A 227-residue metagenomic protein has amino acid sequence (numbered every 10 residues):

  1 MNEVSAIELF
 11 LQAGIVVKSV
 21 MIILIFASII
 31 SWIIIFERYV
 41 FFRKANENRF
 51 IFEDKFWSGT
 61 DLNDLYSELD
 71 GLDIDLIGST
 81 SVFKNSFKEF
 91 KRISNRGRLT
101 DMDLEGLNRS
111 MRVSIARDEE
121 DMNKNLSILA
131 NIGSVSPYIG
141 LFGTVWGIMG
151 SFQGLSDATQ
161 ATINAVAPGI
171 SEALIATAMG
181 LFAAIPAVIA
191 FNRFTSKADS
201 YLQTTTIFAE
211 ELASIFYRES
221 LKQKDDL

Functional and structural regions predicted by a protein language model:
M1-D54: Hydrophobic membrane-targeting segments
L11, I15, M21, K124-S127 (+3 more regions): Internal alpha-helical transmembrane segments of multi-pass membrane proteins, especially GPCRs
V20-I30, S136-I139, G143-W146, L181: Residue-level signal for the membrane-embedded core of alpha-helical transmembrane segments, especially mid-helix
E47-I139, G143, I148-T162, I189-L227: Predominantly long cytosolic amphipathic alpha-helical stalk/bundle segments
T159-A173: Hydrophobic alpha-helical transmembrane segments and adjacent short intramembrane/lumenal linkers of inner/organellar
L174-A187: Hydrophobic alpha-helical transmembrane segments of polytopic membrane proteins
